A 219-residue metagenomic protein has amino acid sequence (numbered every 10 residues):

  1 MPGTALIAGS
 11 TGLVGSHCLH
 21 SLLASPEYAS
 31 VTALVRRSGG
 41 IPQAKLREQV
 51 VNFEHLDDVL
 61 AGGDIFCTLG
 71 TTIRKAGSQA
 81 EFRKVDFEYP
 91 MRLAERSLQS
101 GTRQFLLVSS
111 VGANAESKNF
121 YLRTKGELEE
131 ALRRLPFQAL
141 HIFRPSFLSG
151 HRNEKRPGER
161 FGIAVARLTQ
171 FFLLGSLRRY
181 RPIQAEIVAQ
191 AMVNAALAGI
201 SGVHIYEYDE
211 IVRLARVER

Functional and structural regions predicted by a protein language model:
P2-S25: N-terminal Rossmann NAD(P)H-binding glycine-rich loop of SDR-like oxidoreductase domains
A5, G40, R47-Q99: NAD(P)H-binding glycine-rich loop region in Rossmannoid oxidoreductase-like domains and their noncatalytic homologs
A8, H20, R92-E95, G150 (+2 more regions): Structured catalytic cores of enzymes that bind and process phosphorylated ligands/cofactors
A8, R37, A76-Q79, K84 (+3 more regions): Conserved Rossmann-fold NAD(P)-dependent oxidoreductase catalytic core, especially the SDR/UDP-sugar
H17-C18, Q43, A76-G77, E116-K118 (+1 more regions): Short glycine-/acidic-enriched loop or helix-start segments at secondary-structure transitions that form or flank
A24-E27, A115-E218: Oxidoreductase cofactor-interface core, primarily capturing Rossmann-like NAD(P)-dependent enzymes
A33-G40: Short, polar loop motifs at secondary-structure junctions
K45-R47, L140: Short, conserved active-site loop motifs that form the nucleotide-linked donor/cofactor pocket
